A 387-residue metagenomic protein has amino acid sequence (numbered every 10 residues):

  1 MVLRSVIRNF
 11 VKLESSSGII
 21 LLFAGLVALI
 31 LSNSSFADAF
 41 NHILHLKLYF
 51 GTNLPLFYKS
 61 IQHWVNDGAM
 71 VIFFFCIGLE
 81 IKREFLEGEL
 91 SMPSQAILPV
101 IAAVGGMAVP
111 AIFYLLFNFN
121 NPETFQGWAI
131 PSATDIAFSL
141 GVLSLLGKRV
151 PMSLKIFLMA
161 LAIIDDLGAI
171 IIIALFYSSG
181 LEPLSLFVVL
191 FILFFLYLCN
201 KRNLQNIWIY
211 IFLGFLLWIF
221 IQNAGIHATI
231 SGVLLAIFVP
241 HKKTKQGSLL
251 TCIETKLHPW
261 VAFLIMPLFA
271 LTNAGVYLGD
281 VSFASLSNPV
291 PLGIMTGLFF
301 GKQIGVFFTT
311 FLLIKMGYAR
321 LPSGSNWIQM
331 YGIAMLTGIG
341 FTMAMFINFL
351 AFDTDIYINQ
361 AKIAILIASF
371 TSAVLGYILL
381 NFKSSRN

Functional and structural regions predicted by a protein language model:
V2-L13, N33, L46, N200-R202 (+5 more regions): Predominantly late transmembrane helices and immediately cytosolic-facing juxtamembrane segments
L21-S32, F73-L79, V109-I112, I192-L198 (+4 more regions): Hydrophobic core segments of alpha-helical transmembrane domains in multi-pass membrane transport and ion-translocation
L31-I43, K59, C76-S91, V109-A129: Transmembrane alpha-helix boundary signature
H63-F74, P122-A137, S178-F191, H227-L234 (+2 more regions): Structural signature of hydrophobic alpha-helical transmembrane segments
F85-A111, E182-F191, L278-I304, W327-Y331 (+1 more regions): Entry/N-cap segments of selected transmembrane alpha helices and their immediately preceding amphipathic helices
I101-L140, M295-A351, T371-S385: Transmembrane alpha-helices that form the ion-translocation and gating core of multi-pass ion transport proteins
L143, G147-P240: Functional cores that coordinate and move charged inorganic groups
I172-I173, Q222-T229, M266-G279, L336-D353: Hydrophobic alpha-helical transmembrane segments in multi-pass integral membrane proteins
